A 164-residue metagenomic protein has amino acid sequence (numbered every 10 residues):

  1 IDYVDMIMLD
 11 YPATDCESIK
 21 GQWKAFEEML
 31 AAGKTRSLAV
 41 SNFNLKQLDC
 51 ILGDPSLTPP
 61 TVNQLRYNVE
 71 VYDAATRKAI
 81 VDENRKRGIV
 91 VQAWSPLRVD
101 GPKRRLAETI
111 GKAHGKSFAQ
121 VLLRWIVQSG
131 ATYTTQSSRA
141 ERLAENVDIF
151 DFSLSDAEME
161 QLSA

Functional and structural regions predicted by a protein language model:
I1-D2: Phosphate/pyrophosphate-binding loops at sites that engage ATP/ADP/AMP, CoA/4′-phosphopantetheine, polyphosphate
M6: Short SAM/SAH-binding signature in class I
L9-A164: Beta/alpha (TIM)-barrel catalytic core signal, keyed to glycine-rich beta->alpha loops juxtaposed to Asp/Glu that bind
